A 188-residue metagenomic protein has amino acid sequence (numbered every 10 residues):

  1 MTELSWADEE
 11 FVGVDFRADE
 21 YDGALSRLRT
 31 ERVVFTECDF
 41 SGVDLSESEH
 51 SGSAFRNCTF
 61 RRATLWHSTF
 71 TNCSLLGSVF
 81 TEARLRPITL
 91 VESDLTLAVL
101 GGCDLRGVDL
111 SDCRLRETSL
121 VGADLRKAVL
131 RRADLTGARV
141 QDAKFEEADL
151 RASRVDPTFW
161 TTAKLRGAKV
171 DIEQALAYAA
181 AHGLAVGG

Functional and structural regions predicted by a protein language model:
M1-G188: Tandem repeat scaffolds
